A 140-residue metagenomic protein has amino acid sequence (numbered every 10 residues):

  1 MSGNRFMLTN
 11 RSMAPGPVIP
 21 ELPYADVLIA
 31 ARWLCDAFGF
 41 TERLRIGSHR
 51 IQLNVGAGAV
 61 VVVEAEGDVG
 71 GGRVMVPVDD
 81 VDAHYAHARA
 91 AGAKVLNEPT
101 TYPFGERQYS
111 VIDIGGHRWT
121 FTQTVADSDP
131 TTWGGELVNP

Functional and structural regions predicted by a protein language model:
M1-R32, A59, G71-V74, T122-P140: N-terminal beta-strand motif that seeds the catalytic metal site of vicinal oxygen chelate
V18, S48-H49, G72, R107: Residue-level marker for the onset of beta-strands and adjacent loop->beta junctions in well-ordered domains
P20-L22, R43-R45, T100-T101: Short beta-strand-to-loop elements that line the ligand-binding cleft of bilobed periplasmic-binding protein-like
D26-L28, V74-R118, V125-A126: Vicinal oxygen chelate
W33, F38-F40, Y85, W119: Conserved hydrophobic/aromatic "anchor" residues that stabilize well-ordered secondary structure elements
C35-D36, N54, R89: Alpha-helical segments within the soluble intracellular
D36-R43, G92-K94: Conserved acetyl-CoA-binding loop of GNAT-fold acetyltransferases
T41-G71, R118-Q123: Conserved short beta-strand elements that form part of the metal-binding/catalytic scaffold of enzyme active sites
